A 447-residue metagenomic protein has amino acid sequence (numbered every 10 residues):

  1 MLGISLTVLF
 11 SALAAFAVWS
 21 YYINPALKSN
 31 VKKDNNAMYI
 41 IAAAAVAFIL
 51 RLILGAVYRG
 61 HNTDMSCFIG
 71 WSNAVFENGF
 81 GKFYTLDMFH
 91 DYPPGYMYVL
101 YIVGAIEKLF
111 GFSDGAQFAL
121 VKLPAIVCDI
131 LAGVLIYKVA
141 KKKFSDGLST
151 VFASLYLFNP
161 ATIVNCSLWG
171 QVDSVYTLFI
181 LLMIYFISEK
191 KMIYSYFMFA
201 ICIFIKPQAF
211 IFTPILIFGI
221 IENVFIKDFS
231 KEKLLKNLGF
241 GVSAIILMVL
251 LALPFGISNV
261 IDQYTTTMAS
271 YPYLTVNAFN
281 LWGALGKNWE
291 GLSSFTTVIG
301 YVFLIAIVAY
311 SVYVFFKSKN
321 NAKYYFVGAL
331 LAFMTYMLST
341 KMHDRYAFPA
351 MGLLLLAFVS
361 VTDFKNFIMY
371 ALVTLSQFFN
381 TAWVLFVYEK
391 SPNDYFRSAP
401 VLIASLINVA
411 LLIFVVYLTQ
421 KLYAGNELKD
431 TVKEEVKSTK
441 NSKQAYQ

Functional and structural regions predicted by a protein language model:
M1-A12, V18, Y39, V46 (+4 more regions): Transmembrane helical bundles and short interhelical boundary loops of multi-pass, membrane-embedded
G3-S5, S11-S66, G70, I126 (+1 more regions): Transmembrane signal-anchor helices characteristic of membrane glycosylation enzymes that use polyprenol
V18-Y22, A119-K143, I305-F315: Transmembrane-helix motifs of polytopic, lipid-linked glycan transferases
K28-V31, F110, T266-M337: Aromatic/glycine/proline-enriched transmembrane-helix motif characteristic of membrane-embedded glycan-assembly enzymes
A43-A44, F229-P254, L372-Q377: Hydrophobic alpha-helical membrane-interfacial segments at the cytosolic entry of transmembrane helices
D64-D91, G95, V103-G111, I257-Q263: Extracytosolic helix-loop segments that constitute the early lumenal/periplasmic catalytic or substrate-binding loops
L135-K138, V175-M192, L353-L354: Specific aromatic-rich, kink-prone transmembrane helix
F212-I245, P349: Perimembrane helix-loop-helix junctions
